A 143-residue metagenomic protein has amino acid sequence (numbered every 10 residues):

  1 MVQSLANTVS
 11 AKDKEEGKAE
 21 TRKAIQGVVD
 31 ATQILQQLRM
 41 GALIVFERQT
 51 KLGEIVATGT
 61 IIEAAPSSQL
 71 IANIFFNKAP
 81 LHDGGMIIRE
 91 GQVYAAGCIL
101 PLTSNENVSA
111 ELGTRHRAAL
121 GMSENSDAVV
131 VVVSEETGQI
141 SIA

Functional and structural regions predicted by a protein language model:
M1-A143: Divalent-cation
